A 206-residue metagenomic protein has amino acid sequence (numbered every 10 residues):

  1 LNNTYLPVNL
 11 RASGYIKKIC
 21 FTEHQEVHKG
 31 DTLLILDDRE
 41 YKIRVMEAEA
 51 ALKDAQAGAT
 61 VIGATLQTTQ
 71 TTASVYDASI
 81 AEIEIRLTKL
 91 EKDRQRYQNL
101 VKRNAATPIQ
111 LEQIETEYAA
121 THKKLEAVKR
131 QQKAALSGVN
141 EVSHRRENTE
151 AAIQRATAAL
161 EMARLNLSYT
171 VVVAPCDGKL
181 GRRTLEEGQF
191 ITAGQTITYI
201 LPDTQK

Functional and structural regions predicted by a protein language model:
L1-G63, T68, K102-Q110, G181-E186: Long, amphipathic coiled-coil "stalk"/hairpin helices in large membrane-associated assemblies
S13, K17-C20, E26-K29, A152-K206: Surface-exposed patches in structured soluble domains
D37, L100, R145, D177: Generic anion/oxyanion-binding catalytic loop in active/binding sites
E49-I80, E84, P108, E115-V171: Long, charged amphipathic alpha-helices with heptad-repeat/coiled-coil character
